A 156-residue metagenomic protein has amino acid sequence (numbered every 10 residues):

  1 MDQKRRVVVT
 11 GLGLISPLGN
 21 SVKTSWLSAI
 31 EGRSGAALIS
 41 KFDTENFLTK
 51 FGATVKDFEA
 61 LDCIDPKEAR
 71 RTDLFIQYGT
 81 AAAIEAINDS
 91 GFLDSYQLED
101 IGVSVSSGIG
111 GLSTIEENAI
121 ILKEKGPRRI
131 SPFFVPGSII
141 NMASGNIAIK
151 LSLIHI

Functional and structural regions predicted by a protein language model:
M1-I154: Conserved "HGTGT" condensation-loop signature of ketosynthase/thiolase-family condensing enzymes that catalyze
